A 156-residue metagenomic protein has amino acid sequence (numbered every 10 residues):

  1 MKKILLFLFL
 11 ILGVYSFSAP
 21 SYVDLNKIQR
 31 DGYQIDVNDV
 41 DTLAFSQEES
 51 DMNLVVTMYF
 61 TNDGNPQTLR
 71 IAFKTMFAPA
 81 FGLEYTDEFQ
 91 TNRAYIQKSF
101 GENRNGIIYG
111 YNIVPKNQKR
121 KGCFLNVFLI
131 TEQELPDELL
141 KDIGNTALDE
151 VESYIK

Functional and structural regions predicted by a protein language model:
I4-V14: Sec-dependent N-terminal signal peptides
F17-Q47, P79-E88, T146-V151: N-terminal "mature-domain start" segment
S18, F60, I71-F73, D149 (+1 more regions): Localized chelating/binding microdomains that coordinate divalent metal ions or stabilize phosphate-bearing
Y33, V127-K156: Surface-exposed amphipathic alpha-helical segments
N38-V40, M52-V55, N103-N112, G122-F124: Short, surface-exposed coil-to-beta transition loops
S46-T75, C123-I130: A short acidic-to-branched-hydrophobic micro-motif
P79-K119: Signature of long, low-cysteine stretches enriched in small and polar/charged residues
